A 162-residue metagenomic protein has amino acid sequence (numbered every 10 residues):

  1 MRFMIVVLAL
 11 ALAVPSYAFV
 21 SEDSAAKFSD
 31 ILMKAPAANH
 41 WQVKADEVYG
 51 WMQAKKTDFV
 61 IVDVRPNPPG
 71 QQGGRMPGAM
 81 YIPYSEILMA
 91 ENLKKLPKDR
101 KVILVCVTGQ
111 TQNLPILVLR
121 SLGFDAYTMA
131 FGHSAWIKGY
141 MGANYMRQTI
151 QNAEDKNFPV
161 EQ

Functional and structural regions predicted by a protein language model:
M1-I5: Positively charged n-region of N-terminal signal peptides that target proteins for export
V6-P15: Bacterial N-terminal signal peptides
Y17-Q42, G70-K101, Q112-Q162: Rhodanese-like catalytic fold shared by cysteine-dependent sulfurtransferases and DSP/PTP-type phosphatases
F19-E22, K55-G70: Short, compositionally biased "basic patch" segments
A38-Q53: A short, well-structured juxtamembrane/interface segment
V48, V60-V64, A79-I82: Short hydrophobic beta-strand that contains or immediately precedes a catalytic carboxylate
V105: Short, surface-exposed ligand- or partner-binding patches at beta-edge/loop junctions that are enriched in aromatics
G109: Conserved G/P- and acidic residue-centered "switch" motifs that form tight phosphate/ATP-binding loops in soluble
